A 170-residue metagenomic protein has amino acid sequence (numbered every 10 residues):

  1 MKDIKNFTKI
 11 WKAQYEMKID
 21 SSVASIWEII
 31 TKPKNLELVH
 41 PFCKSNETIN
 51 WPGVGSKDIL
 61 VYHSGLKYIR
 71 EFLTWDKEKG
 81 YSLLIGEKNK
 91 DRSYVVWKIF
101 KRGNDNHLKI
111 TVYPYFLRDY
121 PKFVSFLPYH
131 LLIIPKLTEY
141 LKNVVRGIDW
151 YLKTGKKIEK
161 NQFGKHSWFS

Functional and structural regions predicted by a protein language model:
M1-N50, F169-S170: Hydrophobic ligand-binding cavity/cleft-lining segments
K12-Q14, L66-R70, D91-V96: Short, surface-exposed coil-to-beta transition loops
S25-I30, L36, D58, F72 (+3 more regions): Hydrophobic pocket/interface hotspot
T48-W51, W75, R102: Residue-level recognition of beta-strand microenvironments
S56-H63, S82-K88: Short beta-strand segments that buttress and anchor functional surface loops
D76-G80: Short, conserved beta-turn/loop elements at beta-strand boundaries and strand-helix junctions
E87-N143, I148-W150, T154, E159-N161: Beta-strand/loop substructures that line and gate deep hydrophobic ligand-binding cavities in soluble
I158-S170: Charge-rich (especially acidic), low-complexity segments
